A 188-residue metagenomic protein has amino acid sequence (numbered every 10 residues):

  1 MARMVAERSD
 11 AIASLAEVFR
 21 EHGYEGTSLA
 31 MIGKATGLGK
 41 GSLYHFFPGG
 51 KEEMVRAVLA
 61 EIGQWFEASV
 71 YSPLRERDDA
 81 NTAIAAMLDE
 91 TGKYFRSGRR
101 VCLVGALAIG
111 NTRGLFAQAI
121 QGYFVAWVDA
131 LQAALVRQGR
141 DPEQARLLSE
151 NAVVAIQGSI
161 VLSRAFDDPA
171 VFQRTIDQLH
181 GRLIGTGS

Functional and structural regions predicted by a protein language model:
M1-A6, G187-S188: N-terminal intrinsically disordered/low-complexity leader segments
A2, A13, R56-A86: Amphipathic alpha-helical linker/stalk segments
D10, S14-A57: Helix-turn-helix
A11-F19, T91, L131, I156: Short hydrophobic clusters on alpha-helical segments that form packing/core surfaces in small helical domains
V55, T82-A86, F95-Q118: Amphipathic alpha-helical segments used for helix-helix packing
E67, R113-G139, L147-E150, R174-I184: Amphipathic alpha-helical packing segments from all-alpha helical-bundle domains
V70-R100, S149-A152: Hydrophobic alpha-helical connector segments
K93-Y94, I109, V153-V171, L183-G187: Amphipathic C-terminal alpha-helical segment
